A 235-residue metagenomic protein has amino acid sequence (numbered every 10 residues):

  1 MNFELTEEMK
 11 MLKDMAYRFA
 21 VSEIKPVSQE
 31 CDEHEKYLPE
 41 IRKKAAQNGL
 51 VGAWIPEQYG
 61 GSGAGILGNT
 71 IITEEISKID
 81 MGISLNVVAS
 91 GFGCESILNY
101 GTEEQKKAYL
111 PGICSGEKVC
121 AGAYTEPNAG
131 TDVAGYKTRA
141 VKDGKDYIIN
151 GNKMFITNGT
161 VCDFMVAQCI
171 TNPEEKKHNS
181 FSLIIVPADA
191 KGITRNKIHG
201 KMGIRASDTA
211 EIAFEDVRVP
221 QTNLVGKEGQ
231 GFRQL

Functional and structural regions predicted by a protein language model:
M1-L85, A108, G112-S115, V119: Amphipathic, small/basic residue-rich leader segments at the start of a protein or domain
G49, I72-S77, Q168-C169, V186-K191 (+1 more regions): Short Ser/Thr-interspersed hydrophobic loop/turn segments at strand-loop and sheet-helix junctions that line or gate
L67-G68, A188-H199, D208-L235: A glycine-rich, basic-preceded beta-loop-alpha segment at the flavin cofactor/substrate interface of flavin-utilizing
M81-E104, G130-V133: N-terminal glycine-rich flavin-associated loop
N86-V88, N128-T131, F155-N158, E174-E175 (+2 more regions): Short Gly/Pro-enriched turn/cap motifs at secondary-structure boundaries
G116-T125, Q168: A short, Trp-centered hydrophobic/proline-enriched beta-strand micro-motif
T138-V141: A structural signal for short hydrophobic beta-strand segments in well-ordered beta-sheet cores
D146, N150-R195: A short core secondary-structure module
